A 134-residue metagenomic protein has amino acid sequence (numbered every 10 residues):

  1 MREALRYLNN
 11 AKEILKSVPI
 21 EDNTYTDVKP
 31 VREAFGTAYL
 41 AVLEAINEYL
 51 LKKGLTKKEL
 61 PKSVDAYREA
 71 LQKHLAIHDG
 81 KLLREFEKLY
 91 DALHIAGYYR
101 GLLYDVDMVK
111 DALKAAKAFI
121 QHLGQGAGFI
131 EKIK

Functional and structural regions predicted by a protein language model:
M1-K134: Terminal alpha-helical segments
